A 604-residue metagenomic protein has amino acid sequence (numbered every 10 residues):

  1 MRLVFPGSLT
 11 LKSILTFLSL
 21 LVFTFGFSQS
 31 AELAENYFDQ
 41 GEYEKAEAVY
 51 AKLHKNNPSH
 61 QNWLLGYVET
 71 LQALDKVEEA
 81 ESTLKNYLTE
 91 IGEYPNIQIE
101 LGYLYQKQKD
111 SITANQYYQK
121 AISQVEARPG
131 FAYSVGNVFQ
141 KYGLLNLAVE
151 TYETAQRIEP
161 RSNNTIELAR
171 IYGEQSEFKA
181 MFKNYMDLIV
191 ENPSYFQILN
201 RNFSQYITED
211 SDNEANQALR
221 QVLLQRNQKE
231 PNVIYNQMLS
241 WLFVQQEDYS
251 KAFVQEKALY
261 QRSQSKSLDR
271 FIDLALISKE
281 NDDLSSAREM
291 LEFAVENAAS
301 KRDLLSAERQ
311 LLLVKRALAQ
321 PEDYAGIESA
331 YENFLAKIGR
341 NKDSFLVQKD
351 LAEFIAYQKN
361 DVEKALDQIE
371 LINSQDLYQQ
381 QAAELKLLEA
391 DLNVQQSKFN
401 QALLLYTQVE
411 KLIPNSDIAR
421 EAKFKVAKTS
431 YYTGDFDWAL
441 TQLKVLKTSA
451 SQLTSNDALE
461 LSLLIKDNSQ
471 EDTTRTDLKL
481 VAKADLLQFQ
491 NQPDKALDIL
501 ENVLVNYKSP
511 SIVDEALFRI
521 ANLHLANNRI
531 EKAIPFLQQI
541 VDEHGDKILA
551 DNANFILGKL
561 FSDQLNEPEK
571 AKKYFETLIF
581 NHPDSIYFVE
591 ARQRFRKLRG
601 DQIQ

Functional and structural regions predicted by a protein language model:
M1, V22, L335-I338: Hydrophobic, Leu/Ile/Phe/Ala-enriched alpha-helical segments that form helix-helix packing faces
M1-L11: N-terminal secretory signal peptides that target proteins for export/translocation
P6-S8, F17, A34-Y37: Short helix-onset patch at the extreme N-terminus, typifying the N->h transition of secretory signal peptides
L15-T24: Bacterial N-terminal signal peptides
S28-Q604: Acidic, polar-rich low-complexity tracts and alpha-helical solenoid repeat scaffolds
